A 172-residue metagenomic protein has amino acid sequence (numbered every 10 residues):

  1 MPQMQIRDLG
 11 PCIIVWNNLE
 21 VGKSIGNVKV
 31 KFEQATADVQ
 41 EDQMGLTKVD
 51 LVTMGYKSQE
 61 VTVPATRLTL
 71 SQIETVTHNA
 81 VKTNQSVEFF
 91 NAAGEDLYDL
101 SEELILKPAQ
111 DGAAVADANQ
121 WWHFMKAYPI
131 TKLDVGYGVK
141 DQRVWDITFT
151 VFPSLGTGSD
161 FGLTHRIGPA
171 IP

Functional and structural regions predicted by a protein language model:
M1-H78, K126-V144: Solvent-exposed edge beta-strands and adjacent loop segments that serve as assembly or binding interfaces
V28-F32, A118, F161: Mature extracellular/passenger domains of Gram-negative fimbrial/pilin and adhesin proteins
D42-V49, Q85-G94, P172: Surface-exposed ligand/attachment interfaces on beta-rich extracellular proteins
E60-P64, E103-K107, D146-T150: Beta-strand secondary-structure signal
L68-G94: Charged, amphipathic alpha-helical segments
L68-T75, A114, L155-S159: Short, cysteine-centered beta-strand-loop-beta hairpins and adjacent loop/turn segments enriched in charged/polar
L97-Y137: Acidic, glycine-rich flexible loop segments
W121-P172: Mixed-charge, glycine-accented linear interaction segment located at domain edges/termini
